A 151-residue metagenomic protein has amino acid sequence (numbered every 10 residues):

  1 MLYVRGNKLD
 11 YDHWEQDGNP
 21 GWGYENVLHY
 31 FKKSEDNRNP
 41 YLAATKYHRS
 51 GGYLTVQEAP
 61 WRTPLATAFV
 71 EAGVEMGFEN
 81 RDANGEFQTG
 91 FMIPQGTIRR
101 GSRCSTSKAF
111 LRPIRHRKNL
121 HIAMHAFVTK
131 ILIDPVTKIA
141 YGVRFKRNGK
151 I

Functional and structural regions predicted by a protein language model:
M1-E15: Periplasmic solute-binding protein
Y11, E15-A140: Conserved redox-cofactor binding core of oxidoreductases
Y141-F145: Short polybasic amphipathic segments
G149-I151: Core beta-strand elements of the Rossmann-like FAD/NAD(P) dinucleotide-binding domain in flavoenzyme oxidoreductases
